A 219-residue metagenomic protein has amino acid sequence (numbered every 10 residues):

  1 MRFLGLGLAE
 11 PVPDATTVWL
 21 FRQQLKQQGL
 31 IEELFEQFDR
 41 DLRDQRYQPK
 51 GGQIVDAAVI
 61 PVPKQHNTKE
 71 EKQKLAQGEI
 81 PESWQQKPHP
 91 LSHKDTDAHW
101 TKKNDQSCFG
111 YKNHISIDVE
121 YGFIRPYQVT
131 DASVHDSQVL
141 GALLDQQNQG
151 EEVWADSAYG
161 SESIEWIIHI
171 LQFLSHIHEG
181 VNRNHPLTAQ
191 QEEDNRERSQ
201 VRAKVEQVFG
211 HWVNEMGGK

Functional and structural regions predicted by a protein language model:
M1: DNA-recognition alpha helix
L4-L171: Polybasic low-complexity intrinsically disordered regions
K72, E152, S157-K219: Helix-centered, glycine/charged polyanion-binding patches within enzymatic domains that contact phosphate-containing
